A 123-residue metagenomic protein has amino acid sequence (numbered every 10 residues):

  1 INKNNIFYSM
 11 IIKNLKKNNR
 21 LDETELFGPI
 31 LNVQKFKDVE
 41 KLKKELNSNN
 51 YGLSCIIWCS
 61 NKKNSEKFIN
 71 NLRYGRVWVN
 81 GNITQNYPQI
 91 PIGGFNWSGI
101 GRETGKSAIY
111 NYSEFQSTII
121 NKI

Functional and structural regions predicted by a protein language model:
I1-N2, N82: Short, solvent-exposed loop/turn elements at beta->coil junctions and helix N-caps that rim active or binding pockets
F7-I123: Conserved C-terminal structural/oligomerization subdomain of aldehyde/semialdehyde dehydrogenase
